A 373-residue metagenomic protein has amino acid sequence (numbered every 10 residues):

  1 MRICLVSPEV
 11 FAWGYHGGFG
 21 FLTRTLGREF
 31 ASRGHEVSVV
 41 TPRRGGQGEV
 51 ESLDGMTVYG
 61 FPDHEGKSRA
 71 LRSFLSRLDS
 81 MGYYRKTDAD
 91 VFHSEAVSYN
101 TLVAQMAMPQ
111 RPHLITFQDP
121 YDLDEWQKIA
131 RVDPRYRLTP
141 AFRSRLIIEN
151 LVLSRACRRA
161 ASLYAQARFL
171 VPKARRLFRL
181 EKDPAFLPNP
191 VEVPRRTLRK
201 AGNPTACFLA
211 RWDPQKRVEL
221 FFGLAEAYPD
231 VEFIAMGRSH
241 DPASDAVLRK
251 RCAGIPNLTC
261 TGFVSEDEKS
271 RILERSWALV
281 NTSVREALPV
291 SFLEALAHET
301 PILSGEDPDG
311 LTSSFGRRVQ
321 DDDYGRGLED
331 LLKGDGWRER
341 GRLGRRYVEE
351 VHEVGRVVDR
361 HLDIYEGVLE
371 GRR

Functional and structural regions predicted by a protein language model:
S94-N100, F117-Q118: Short His-centered aromatic/hydrophobic patch
Y121, Y136-L163: Membrane-proximal helix-turn-helix segments that form the acceptor-binding/catalytic region of lipid-linked
F169, P190: Carbohydrate-associated surface elements
T197-K216, F222-Y228, I234: Conserved donor-binding/catalytic core segment of Leloir-type glycosyltransferases
L209, E232-A246, G262-F263: Glycosyltransferase donor-sugar binding loop
A246-V264: Nucleotide-activated donor-binding/catalytic signature segment of Leloir-type glycosyltransferases, i.e., the conserved
V284: Aromatic "clamp/platform" in nucleotide-sugar-dependent glycosyltransferases that forms part of the donor/acceptor
P301-S304: Short hydrophobic beta-strand element within catalytic cores of glycosyltransferases and related nucleotide-activated
